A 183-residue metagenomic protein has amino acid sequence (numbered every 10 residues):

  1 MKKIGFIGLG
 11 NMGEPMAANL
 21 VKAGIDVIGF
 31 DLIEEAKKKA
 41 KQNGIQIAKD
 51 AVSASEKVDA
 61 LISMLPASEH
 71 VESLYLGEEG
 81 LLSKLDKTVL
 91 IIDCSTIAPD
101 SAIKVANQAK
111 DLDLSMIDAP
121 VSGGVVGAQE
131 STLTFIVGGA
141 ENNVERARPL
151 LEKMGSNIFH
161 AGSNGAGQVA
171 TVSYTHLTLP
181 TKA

Functional and structural regions predicted by a protein language model:
M1-E56, A60-M64, V89, V125: NAD(P)+-binding Rossmann beta1-loop-alpha1 motif at the extreme N-terminus of oxidoreductases
I4, I97-S173: Rossmann-fold dinucleotide-binding core
P15-A18, P120, P180: Short, proline-centered helix/strand-breaking motifs
Q42-A48, E72-L76, S115-A119: Short gly/ser/thr-rich secondary-structure transition/capping motifs
A51-S63, S68-L112: Rossmann-fold NAD(P) dinucleotide-binding segment
H176-A183: Single conserved hydrophobic/aromatic residue that forms the stacking wall/gate of nucleotide- or nucleobase-binding
